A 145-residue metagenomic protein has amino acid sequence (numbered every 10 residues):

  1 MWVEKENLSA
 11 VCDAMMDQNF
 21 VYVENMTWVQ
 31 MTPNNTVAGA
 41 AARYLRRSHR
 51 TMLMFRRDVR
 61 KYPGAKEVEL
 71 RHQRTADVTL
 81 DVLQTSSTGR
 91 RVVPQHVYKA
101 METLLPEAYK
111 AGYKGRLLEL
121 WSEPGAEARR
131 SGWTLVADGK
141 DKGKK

Functional and structural regions predicted by a protein language model:
M1-P33: Conserved Class I SAM-dependent methyltransferase catalytic core
M1-W2, E24-N25, M54, G112-K114 (+1 more regions): A structural signal for short, well-ordered beta-strand segments and their strand-loop junctions that often border
D13, D17, E24, D58 (+3 more regions): Acidic-enriched, low-complexity/disordered segments with a strong bias for Aspartate over Glutamate
D13-A14, K66-E69, K145: Short coil/turn segments at secondary-structure boundaries
F20-T27, R46-M54, D141-G143: Short, Lys/Arg-enriched charge-dense amphipathic segments
M31-N35, E127-R129: A short acidic, often aromatic-flanked loop/helix-cap motif at beta-alpha or helix-coil junctions that lines enzyme
T36-R116: Flexible, glycine-/basic-rich loop-and-beta segments that form/coincide with the SAM-dependent methyltransferase
Y109-K145: C-terminal accessory extensions appended to soluble enzyme cores
